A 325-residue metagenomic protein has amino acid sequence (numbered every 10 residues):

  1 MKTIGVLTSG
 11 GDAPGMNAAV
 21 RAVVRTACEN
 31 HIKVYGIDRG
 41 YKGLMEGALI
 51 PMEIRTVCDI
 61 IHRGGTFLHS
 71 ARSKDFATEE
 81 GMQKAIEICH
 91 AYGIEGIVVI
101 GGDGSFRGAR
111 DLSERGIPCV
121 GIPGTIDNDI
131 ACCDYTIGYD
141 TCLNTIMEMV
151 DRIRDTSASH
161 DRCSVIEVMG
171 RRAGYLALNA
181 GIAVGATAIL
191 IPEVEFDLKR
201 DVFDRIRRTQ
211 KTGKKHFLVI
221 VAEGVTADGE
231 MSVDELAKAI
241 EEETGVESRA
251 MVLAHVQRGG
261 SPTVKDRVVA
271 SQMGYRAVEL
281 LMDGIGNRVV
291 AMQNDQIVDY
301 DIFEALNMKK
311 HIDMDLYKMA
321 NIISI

Functional and structural regions predicted by a protein language model:
M1-M45: N-terminal phosphate-binding or glycine-rich loops at protein starts, especially the Walker A/P-loop of NTPases
S9-D12, I37-K42, R72-S73, G102-G104 (+6 more regions): Short, ordered loop/turn segments at secondary-structure junctions
A18-V23, G104-I117, A177: Short Gly/Thr/Asp-enriched flexible loops that form oxyanion-binding sites at enzyme active sites
H31-D38, T156-C163, K215-L218, G245-L253 (+1 more regions): Flexible, glycine/charged-enriched surface loops at secondary-structure junctions
L44-V99, G104-S105, I137-E148, I325: Glycine-rich oxoanion-binding loops at beta->alpha junctions
V99-G101, D111, P118, Y139-V246: Accessory alpha-helical/coil subdomains and C-terminal extensions that flank or cap enzyme catalytic cores
S232-I325: C-terminal non-catalytic interaction/assembly regions of soluble proteins
